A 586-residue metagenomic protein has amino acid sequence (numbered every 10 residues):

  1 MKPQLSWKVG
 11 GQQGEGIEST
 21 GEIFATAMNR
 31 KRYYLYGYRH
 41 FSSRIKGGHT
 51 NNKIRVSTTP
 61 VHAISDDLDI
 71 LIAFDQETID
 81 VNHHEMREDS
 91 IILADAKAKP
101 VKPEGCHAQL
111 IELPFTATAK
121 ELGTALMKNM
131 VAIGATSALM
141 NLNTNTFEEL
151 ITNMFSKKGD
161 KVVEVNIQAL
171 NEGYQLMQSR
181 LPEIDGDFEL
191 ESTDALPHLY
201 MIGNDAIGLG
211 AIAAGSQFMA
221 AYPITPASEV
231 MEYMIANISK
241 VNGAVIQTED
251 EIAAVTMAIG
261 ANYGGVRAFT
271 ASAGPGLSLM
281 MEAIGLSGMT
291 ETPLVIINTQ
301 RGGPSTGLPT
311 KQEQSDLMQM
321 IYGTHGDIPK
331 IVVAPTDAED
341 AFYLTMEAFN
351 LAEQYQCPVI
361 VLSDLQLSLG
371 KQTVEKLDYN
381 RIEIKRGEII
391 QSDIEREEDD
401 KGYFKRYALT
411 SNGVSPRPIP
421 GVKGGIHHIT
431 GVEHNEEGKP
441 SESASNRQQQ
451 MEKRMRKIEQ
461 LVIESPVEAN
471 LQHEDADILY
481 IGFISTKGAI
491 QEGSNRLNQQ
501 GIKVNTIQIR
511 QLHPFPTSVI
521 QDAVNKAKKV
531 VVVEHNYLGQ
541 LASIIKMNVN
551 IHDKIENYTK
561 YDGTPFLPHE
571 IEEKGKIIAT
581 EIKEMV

Functional and structural regions predicted by a protein language model:
M1-A214, F218-A220: Active-site cofactor/cluster-binding pocket
K2-D66, I70-H83, P226-Y322, I331-A352 (+1 more regions): Thiamine diphosphate
Q4, T152-F155, S179-L196, A211-G215 (+6 more regions): Gly-rich Lys/Arg/Thr-decorated short loops/hinges at beta-loop-alpha junctions or inter-strand turns that position
S42-I45, K99-V101, T118, S228 (+7 more regions): Short gly/pro/ser/thr-enriched loop/turn and capping motifs at secondary-structure boundaries
A73, L93-D95, P114, S272 (+5 more regions): Short beta-strand segments
M86-I92, C106-A108, G243, T292 (+2 more regions): A short helix->loop->beta-strand "cap" motif at the edges of active sites that frequently abuts
Y200-G208, I212, L344, F349-V586: Flexible, low-complexity linker and terminal segments
